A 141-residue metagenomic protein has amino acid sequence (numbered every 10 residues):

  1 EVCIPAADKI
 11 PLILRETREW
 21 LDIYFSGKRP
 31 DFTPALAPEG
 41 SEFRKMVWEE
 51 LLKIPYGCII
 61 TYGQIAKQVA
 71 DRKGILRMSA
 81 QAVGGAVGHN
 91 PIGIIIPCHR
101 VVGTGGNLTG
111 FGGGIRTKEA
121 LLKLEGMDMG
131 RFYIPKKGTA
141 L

Functional and structural regions predicted by a protein language model:
E1-T17: General nucleic-acid-binding
E19, I23-L141: Nucleic acid-binding interface residues in structured DNA/RNA-binding domains, emphasizing the DNA-engaging scaffolds
